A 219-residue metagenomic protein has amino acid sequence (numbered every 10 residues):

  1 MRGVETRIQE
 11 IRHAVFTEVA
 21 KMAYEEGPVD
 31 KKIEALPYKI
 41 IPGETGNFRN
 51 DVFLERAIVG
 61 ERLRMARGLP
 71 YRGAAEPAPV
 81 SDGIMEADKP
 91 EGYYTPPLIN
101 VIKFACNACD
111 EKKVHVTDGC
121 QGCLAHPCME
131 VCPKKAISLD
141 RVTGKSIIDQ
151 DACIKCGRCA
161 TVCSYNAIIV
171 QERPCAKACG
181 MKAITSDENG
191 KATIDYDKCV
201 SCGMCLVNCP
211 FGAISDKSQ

Functional and structural regions predicted by a protein language model:
M1-V162, N166-A178, K182-G190: Ferredoxin-type iron-sulfur electron-transfer modules and their immediate structural context
A167-Q219: Flanking helices and flexible, charged tails adjoining ferredoxin-like Fe-S electron-transfer domains in multi-subunit
